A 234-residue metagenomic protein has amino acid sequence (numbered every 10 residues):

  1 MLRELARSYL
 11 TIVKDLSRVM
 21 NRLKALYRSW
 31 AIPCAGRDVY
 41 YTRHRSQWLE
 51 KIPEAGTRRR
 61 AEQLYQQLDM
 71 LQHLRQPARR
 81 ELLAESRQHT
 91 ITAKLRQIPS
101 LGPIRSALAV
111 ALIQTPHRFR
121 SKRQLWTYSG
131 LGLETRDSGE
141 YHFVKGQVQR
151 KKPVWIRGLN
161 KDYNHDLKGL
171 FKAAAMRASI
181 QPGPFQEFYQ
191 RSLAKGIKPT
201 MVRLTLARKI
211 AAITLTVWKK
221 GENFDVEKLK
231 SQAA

Functional and structural regions predicted by a protein language model:
M1-K94, D166: Glycine-rich, often acidic, oxyanion-interacting loops/wings at catalytic, nucleic-acid, or phospho-protein interfaces
A6-Y9, V13-L16, M20-Y27, V110 (+2 more regions): Short, amphipathic alpha-helical segments that act as regulatory/interfacial helices in nucleotide-processing proteins
V19-M20, Q76-A78, Q114-R118, R177-P184 (+1 more regions): Short helix-capping/linker segments at secondary-structure and domain boundaries
L23-R28, G36-Y40, L82, S138-Y141 (+3 more regions): Short coil/turn segments at secondary-structure boundaries
G36-K51, H117, S129, Y141 (+3 more regions): HhH-family (HhH-GPD) DNA N-glycosylase catalytic core used in base-excision repair
Y41-H44, Q97, L101, Y163 (+1 more regions): Short, conserved alpha-helical segments within structured domains
K94-Q97, P103, A107-K195, P199: Phosphate-backbone recognition surface of nucleic-acid-processing proteins
R136, E140, V144, F188-A234: Low-complexity, acidic/Ser/Thr- and charged residue-rich accessory regions of DNA metabolism proteins
